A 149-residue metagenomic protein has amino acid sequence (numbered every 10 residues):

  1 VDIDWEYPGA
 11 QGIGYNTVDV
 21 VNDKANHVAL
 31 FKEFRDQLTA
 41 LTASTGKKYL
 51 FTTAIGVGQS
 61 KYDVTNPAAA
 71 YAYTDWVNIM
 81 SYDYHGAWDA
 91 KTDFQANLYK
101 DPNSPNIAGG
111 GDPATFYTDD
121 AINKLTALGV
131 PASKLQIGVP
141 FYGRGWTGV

Functional and structural regions predicted by a protein language model:
V1-D4: Catalytic domains of carbohydrate-active enzymes, especially glycoside hydrolases
P8-V149: Substrate-binding surface in catalytic domains of secreted glycosidases
